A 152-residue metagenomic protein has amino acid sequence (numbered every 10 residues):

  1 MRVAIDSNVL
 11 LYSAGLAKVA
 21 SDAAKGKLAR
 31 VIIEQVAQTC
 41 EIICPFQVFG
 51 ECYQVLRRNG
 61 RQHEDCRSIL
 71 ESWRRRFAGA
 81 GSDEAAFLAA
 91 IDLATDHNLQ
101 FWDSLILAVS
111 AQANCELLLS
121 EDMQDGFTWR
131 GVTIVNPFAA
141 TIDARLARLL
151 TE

Functional and structural regions predicted by a protein language model:
M1-C44, R58-D65, T141-A147, T151-E152: Short, well-structured N-terminal submotif of metal-dependent ribonuclease cores
D6-N8, D103, D122: Acidic active-site catalytic centers that drive phospho-/nucleotidyl reactions and related ester hydrolyses
K27-R30, Q47-A78, H97: Active-site-proximal, substrate-binding regions of enzyme catalytic domains and RNA-binding/basic surfaces
Q35-V36, W73, L93: Hydrophobic helix-cap positions at the C-terminus of alpha-helices in RecA-like/P-loop ATPase nucleotide-binding cores
I43, A80, V135: General small-molecule cofactor/ligand-binding pocket signal
I43-Q47, L119-S120: Short beta-strand segments at enzyme active-site cores
A78-L119, T151-E152: Active-site neighborhoods of divalent-metal-dependent phosphate/nucleic-acid chemistry enzymes
L107, Q112-E152: Acidic, PIN/NYN-like endoribonuclease modules and their adjacent C-terminal/linker elements
